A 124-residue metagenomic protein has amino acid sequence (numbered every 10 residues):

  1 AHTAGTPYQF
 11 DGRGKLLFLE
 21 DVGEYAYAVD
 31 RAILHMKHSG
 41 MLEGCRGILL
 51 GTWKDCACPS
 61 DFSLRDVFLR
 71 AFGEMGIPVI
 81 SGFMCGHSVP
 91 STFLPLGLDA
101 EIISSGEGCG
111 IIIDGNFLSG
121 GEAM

Functional and structural regions predicted by a protein language model:
A1-I33: ATP/pyrophosphate-binding catalytic subdomain of soluble kinases
G5-Y8, K37-S39, P90: Short, flexible, glycine/charge-rich loop motifs used to bind or transfer phosphoryl groups or to couple energy/partner
Q9-D11, M41-L42, F72, F93-L94: Solvent-exposed alpha-helices and their adjacent loops that cap or buttress functional pockets in soluble metabolic
G12-G14, C45, G76: A general structural motif
L16-G23, L49-C58: Glycine-rich phosphate/diphosphate-binding loops and the adjacent beta-loop-alpha structural elements that coordinate
Y27-M41, L64: A short, acidic, amphipathic alpha-helical segment used as a generic capping/interface helix at domain edges
C45-T52, I80-G82: Short internal beta-strands
D55-M124: ATP/nucleoside-binding phosphotransfer catalytic cores, i.e., glycine-rich phosphate-binding loops
